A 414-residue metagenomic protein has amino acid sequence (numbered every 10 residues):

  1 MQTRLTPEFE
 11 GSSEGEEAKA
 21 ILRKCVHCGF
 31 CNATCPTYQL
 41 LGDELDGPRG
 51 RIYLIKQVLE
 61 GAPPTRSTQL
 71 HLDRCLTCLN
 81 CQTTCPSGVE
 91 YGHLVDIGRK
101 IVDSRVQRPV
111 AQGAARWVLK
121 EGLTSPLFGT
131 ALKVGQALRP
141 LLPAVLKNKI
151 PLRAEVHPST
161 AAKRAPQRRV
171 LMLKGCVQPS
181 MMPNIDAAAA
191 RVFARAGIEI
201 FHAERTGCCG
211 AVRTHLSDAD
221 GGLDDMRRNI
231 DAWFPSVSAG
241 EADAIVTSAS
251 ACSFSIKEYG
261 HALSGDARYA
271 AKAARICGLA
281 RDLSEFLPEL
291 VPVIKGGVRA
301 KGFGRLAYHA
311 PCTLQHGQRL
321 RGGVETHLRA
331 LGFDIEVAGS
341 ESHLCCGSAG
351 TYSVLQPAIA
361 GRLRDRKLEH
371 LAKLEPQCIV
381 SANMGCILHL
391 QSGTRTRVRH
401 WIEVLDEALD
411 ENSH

Functional and structural regions predicted by a protein language model:
M1-C28: Generic N-terminal leader/targeting and pre-domain segments
M1-E10, T37-L70, G88-R116, R399-L405: Non-heme iron-sulfur electron-transfer modules
E14-G15, Y91-H414: Iron-sulfur cluster-binding electron-transfer modules in prokaryotic oxidoreductases
K19-Y38, T68-V89, H343: Cysteine-centered iron-sulfur cluster-binding motifs in ferredoxin-type domains/subunits of redox enzymes
C28, L45-R51, T65-T68, R74 (+9 more regions): Generic structural signal for well-ordered secondary structure
G29-A33, D43-G47, I200-H202: N-terminal glycine-rich anion-binding loops that anchor highly charged ligand groups
F30-A33, Y53, L70, Q136 (+1 more regions): Generic structural signal for well-ordered, non-membrane alpha-helices
E60, T84, S217: Short His/Asp/Glu-rich catalytic/ion-coordination signatures at enzyme active sites or charged loops
